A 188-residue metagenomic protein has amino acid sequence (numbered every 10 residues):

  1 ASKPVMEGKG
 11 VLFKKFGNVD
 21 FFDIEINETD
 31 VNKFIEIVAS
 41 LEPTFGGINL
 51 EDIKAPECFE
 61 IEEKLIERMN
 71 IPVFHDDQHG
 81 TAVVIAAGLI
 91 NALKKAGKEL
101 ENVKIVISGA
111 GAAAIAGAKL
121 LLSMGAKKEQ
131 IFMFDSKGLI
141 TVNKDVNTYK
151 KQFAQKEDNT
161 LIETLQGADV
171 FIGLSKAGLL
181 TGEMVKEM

Functional and structural regions predicted by a protein language model:
A1-G17, H79, V83-I172: Glycine-rich phosphate/diphosphate-binding loop of Rossmann-like nucleotide-binding domains
A1-V103: Glycine/serine-rich phosphate-binding loop and adjoining beta1-alpha1 elements at the start of nucleotide-handling
V11, E63, K119, G182-E183: Active-site phosphate/pyrophosphate- and oxyanion-stabilizing loops and adjacent acidic/basic residues in soluble
I26, I53, Q78, A110 (+2 more regions): An acidic- and aromatic-residue-enriched active-site/binding cleft used to recognize and process polar
K54-P56, A114, G178-L180: Glycine-rich nucleotide phosphate-binding loop and flanking beta-alpha elements of Rossmann-like dinucleotide-binding
I66-E67, S123-A126, K186-E187: Short, surface-exposed basic-aromatic patches at helix termini and helix-loop junctions that form
I162-M188: Long hydrophobic segments that form regular secondary structure
